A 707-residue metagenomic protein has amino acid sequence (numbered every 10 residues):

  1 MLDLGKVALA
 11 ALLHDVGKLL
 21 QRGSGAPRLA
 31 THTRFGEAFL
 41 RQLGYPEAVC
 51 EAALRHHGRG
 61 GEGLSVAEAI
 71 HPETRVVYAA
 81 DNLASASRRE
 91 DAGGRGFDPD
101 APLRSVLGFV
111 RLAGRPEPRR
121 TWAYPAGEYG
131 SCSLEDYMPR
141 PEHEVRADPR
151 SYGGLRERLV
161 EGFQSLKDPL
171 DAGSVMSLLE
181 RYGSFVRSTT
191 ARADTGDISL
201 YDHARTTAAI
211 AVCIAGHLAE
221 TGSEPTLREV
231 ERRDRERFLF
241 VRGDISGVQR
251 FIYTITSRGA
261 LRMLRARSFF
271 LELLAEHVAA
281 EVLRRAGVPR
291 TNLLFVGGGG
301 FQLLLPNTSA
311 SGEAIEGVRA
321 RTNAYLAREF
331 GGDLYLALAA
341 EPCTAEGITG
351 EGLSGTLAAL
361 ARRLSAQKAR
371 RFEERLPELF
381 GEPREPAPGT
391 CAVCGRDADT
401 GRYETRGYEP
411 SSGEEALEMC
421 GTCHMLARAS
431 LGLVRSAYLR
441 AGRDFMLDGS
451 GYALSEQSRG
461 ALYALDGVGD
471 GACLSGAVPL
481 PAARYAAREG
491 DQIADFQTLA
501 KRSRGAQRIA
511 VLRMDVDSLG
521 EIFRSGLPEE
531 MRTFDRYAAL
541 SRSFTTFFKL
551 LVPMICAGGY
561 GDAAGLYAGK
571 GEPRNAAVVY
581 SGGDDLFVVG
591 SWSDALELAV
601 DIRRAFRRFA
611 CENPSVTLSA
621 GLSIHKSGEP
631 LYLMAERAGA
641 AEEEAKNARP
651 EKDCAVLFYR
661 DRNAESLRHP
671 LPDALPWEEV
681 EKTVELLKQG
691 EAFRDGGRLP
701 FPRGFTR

Functional and structural regions predicted by a protein language model:
M1-E135, A147, V186-R192, G196 (+2 more regions): Divalent metal-dependent catalytic cores for phosphoryl transfer on phosphate-bearing substrates
M1-L9, L19, T33-Y45, V49-E51 (+3 more regions): Alpha-helical phosphate/pyrophosphate-handling elements in metalloenzyme active cores
F39, A208-A219, F269-V288, A314-L326 (+5 more regions): Alpha-helical scaffold within the catalytic cores of cyclic-nucleotide enzymes
A53-H56, L239, P289-L304, G331-T349 (+4 more regions): A short glycine-enriched loop-to-beta-strand structural element that forms part of the catalytic core of nucleotide
E316-R319, G347-K368, K501, R524 (+3 more regions): Catalytic-core segments of nucleotide cyclases and related cyclic-nucleotide turnover enzymes
L326-L336, L360-R375, A610-N613, I624 (+2 more regions): Catalytic/regulatory signature loops of cyclic-dinucleotide turnover enzymes and related class III nucleotidyl cyclases
A369-A461: Cys/His-rich short segments
E651-R707: Long, compositionally biased charged/polar accessory segments in the mid-to-C-terminal portions of proteins
